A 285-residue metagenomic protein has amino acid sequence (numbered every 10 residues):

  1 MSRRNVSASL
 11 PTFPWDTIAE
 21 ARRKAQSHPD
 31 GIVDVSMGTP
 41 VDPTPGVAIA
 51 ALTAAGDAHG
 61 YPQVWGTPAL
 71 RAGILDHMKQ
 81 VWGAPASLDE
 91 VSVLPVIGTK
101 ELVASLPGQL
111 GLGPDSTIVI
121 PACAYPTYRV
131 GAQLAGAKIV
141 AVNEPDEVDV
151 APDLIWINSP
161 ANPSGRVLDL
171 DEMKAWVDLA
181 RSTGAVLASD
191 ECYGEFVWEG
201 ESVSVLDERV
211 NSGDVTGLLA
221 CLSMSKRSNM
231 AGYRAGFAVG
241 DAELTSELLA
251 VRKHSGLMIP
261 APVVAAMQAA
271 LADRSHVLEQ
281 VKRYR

Functional and structural regions predicted by a protein language model:
V6-G98, L271-D273: N-terminal small-domain helix-loop-helix segment of the aminotransferase-like
H28, A135, S182-T183: Helix C-cap/helix->beta junction micro-motif
G31, K138, V186: Residue-level detector of anion-binding/catalytic polar loops
A58-D178, G194-G213: Conserved core of the PLP fold type I
L154, V186, L219: Short, Asp-centered acidic motifs that coordinate Mg2+ and/or phosphate in catalytic or ligand-binding sites
E191: Walker B catalytic acidic pair
G217-R285: PLP-dependent aminotransferase class I/II
